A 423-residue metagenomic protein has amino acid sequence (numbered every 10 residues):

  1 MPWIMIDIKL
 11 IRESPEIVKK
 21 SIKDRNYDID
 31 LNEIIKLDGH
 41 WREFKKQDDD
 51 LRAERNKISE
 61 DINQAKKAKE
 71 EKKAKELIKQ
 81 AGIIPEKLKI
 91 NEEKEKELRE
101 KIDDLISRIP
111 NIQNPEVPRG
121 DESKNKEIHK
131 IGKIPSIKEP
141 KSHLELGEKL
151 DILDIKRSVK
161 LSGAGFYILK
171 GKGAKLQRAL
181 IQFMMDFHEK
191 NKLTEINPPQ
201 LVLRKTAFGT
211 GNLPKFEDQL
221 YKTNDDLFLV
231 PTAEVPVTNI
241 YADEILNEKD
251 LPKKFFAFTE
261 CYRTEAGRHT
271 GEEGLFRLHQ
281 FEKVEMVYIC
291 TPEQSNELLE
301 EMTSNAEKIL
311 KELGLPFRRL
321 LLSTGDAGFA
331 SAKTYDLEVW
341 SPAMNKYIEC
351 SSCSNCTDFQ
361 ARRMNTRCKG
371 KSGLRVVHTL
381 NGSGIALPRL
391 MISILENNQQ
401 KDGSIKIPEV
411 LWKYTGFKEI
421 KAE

Functional and structural regions predicted by a protein language model:
M1-P2, E423: Basic/polar N-terminal segments that are highly enriched at the extreme N-terminus, encompassing both cleavable
P2-S136, E148, I152: N-terminal alpha-helical targeting/anchoring segments
K130-E423: TRNA-recognition modules of translation machinery and tRNA-sensing kinases, especially anticodon-binding
